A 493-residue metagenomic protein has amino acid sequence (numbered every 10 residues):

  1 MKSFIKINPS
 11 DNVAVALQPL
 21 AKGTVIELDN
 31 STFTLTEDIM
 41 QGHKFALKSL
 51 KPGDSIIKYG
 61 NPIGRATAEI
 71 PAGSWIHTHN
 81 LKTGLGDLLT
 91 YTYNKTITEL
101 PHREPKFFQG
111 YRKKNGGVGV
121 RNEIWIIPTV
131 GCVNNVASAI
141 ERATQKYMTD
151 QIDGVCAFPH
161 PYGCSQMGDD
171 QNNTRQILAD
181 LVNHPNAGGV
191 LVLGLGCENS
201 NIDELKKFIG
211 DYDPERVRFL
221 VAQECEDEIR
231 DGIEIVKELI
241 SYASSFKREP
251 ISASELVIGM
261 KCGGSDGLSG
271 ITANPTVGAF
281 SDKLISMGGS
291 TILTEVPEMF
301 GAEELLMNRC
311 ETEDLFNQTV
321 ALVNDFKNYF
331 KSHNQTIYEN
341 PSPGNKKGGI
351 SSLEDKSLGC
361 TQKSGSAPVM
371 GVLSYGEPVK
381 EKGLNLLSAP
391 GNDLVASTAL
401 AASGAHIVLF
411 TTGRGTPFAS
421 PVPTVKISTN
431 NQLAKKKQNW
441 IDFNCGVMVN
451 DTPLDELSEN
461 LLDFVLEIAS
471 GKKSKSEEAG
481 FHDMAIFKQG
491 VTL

Functional and structural regions predicted by a protein language model:
M1-I407, R414-P417, V422-L493: Metallocofactor- and cofactor-centric catalytic cores in central/energy metabolism, strongly enriched
